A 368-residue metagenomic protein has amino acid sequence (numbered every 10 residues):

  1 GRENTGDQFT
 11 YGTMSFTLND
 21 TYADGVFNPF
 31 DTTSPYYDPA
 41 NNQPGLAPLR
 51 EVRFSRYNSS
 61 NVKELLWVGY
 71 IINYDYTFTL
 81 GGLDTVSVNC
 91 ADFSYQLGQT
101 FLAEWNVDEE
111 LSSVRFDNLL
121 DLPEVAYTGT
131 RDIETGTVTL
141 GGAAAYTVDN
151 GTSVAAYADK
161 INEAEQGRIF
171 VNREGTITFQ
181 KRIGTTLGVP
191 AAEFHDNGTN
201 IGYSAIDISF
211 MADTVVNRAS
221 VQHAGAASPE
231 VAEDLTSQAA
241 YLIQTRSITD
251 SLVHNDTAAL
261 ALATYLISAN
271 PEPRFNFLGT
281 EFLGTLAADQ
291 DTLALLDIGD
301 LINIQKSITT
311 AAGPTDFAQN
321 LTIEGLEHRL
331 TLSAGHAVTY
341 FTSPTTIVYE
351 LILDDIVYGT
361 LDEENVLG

Functional and structural regions predicted by a protein language model:
G1-E109, V114, A145-G151, A155-Q166 (+7 more regions): Assembly/oligomerization scaffold segments
Y37-N41, R53, E109-P123, Y241 (+1 more regions): Short, cationic low-complexity segments
R56-N58, L119-Y127, I161-E165, I302 (+1 more regions): Hydrophobic, Leu/Ile/Phe/Ala-enriched alpha-helical segments that form helix-helix packing faces
E64-G69, V86, T315-L321, V338: Short beta-strand segments
G82, V86, S112-R115, N217 (+2 more regions): Alpha-helical structural motif
G98, F116-V148: N-terminal export/assembly leaders
A156-S333, T339-Y340, P344-G368: Acidic, small/polar-enriched beta strand-loop surface segments
